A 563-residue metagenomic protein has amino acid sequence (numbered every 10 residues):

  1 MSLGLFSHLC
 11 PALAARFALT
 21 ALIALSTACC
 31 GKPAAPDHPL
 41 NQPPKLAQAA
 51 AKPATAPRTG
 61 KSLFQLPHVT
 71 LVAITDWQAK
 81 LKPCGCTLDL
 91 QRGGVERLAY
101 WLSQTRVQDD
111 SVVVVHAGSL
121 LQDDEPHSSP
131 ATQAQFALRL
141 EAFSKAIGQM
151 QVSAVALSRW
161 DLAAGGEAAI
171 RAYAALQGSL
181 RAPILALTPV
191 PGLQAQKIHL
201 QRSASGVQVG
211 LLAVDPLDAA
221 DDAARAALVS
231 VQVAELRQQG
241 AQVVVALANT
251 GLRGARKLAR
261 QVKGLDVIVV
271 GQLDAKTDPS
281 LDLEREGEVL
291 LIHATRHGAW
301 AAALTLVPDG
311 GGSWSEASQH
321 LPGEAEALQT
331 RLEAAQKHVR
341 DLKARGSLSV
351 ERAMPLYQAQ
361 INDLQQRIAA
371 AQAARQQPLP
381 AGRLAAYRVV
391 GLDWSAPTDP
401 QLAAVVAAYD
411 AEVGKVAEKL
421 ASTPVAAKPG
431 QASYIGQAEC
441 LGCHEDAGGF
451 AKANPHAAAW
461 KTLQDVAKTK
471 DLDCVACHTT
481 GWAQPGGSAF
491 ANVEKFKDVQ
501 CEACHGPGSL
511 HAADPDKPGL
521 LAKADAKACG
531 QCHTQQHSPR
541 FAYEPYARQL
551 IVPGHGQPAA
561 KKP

Functional and structural regions predicted by a protein language model:
M1-L13: N-terminal secretory signal peptides that target proteins for export/translocation
A14, P33-A35, L88-L90, H444 (+2 more regions): Extracellular/secretory pathway and lumenal proteins
A15-T27: Bacterial N-terminal signal peptides
C30-E412: Acidic, metal/ion-coordinating pockets
N41-A47, R58-H68, W77-Q78, P83 (+2 more regions): Short sequence/structural segments immediately N-terminal
